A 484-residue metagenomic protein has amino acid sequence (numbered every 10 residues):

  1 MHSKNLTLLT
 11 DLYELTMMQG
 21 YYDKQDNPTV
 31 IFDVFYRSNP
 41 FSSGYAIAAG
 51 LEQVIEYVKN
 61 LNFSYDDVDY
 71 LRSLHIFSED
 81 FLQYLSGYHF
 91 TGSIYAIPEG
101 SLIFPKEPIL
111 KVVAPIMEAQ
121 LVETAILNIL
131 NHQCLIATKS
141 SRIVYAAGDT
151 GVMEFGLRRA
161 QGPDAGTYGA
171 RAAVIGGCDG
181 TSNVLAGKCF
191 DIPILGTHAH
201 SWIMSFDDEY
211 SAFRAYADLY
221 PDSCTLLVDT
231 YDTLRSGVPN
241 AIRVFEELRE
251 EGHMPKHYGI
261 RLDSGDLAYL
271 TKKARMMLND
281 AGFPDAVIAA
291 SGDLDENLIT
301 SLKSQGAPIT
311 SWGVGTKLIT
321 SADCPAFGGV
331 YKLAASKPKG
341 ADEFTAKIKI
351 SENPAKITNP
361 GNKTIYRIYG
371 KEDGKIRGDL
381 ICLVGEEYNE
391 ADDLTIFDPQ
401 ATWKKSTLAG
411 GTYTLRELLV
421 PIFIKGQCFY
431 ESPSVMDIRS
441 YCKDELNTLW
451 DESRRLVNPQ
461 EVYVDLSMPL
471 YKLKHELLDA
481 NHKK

Functional and structural regions predicted by a protein language model:
M1-D222, R249-E250, K256, K332-K484: Ordered alpha/beta subdomains of enzyme catalytic regions
S201-C382: Glycine-rich phosphate/ribose-binding loops and adjacent secondary-structure elements that form binding surfaces
